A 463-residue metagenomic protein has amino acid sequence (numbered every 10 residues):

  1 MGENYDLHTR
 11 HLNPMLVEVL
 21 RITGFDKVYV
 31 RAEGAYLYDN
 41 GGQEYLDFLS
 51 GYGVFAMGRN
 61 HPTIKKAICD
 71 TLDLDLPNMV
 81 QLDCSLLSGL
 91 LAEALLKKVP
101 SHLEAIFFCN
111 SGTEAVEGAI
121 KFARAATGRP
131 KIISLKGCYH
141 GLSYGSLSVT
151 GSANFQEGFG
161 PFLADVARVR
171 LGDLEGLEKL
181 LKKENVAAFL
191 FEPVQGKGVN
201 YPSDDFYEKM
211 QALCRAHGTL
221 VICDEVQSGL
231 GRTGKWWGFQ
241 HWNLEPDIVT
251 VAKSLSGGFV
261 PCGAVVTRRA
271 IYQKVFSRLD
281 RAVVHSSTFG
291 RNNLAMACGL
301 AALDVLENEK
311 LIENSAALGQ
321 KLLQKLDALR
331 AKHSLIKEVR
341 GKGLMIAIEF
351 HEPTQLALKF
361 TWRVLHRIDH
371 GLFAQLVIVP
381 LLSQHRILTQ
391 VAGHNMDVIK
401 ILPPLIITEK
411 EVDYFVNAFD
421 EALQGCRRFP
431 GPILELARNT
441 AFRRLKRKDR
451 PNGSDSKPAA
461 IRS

Functional and structural regions predicted by a protein language model:
M1-S463: Conserved N-terminal phosphate-binding loop of PLP-dependent enzymes in the Aspartate aminotransferase
